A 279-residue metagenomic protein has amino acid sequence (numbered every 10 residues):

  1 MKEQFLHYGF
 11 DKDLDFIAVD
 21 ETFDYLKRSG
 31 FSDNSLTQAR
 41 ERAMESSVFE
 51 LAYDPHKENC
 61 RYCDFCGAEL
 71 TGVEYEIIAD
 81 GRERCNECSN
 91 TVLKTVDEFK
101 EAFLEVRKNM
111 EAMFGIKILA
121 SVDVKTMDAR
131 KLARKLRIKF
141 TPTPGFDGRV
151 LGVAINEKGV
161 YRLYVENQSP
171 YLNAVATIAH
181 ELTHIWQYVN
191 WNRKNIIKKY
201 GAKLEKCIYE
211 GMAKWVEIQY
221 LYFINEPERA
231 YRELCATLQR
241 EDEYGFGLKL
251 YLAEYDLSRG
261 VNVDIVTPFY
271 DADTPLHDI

Functional and structural regions predicted by a protein language model:
M1-E58: A broadly conserved sequence feature marking short terminus-proximal activation segments in nucleic acid-centric
Y8, R40-R149: A metal-dependent hydrolase signature that marks the N-terminal structural subdomain at the beginning of catalytic folds
C60-A68, P227-E228, L234-I279: Pan-zinc metallopeptidase signature
T91-E98, Y164-Q168, Y200-A202: Second-shell loop/turn segments in exported
M110, A176-N192, E210-K214: Active-site recognition of the HExxH zinc-binding catalytic motif
S121-V160, L182, W191, I197 (+3 more regions): A structural signal for the main folded, soluble domain(s) of proteins
G159-I178, L204-E205: Short pre-active-site segment immediately N-terminal to the catalytic Zn-binding motif
K198-A236: Post-HExxH zinc-binding segment in Zn-dependent metallohydrolases
